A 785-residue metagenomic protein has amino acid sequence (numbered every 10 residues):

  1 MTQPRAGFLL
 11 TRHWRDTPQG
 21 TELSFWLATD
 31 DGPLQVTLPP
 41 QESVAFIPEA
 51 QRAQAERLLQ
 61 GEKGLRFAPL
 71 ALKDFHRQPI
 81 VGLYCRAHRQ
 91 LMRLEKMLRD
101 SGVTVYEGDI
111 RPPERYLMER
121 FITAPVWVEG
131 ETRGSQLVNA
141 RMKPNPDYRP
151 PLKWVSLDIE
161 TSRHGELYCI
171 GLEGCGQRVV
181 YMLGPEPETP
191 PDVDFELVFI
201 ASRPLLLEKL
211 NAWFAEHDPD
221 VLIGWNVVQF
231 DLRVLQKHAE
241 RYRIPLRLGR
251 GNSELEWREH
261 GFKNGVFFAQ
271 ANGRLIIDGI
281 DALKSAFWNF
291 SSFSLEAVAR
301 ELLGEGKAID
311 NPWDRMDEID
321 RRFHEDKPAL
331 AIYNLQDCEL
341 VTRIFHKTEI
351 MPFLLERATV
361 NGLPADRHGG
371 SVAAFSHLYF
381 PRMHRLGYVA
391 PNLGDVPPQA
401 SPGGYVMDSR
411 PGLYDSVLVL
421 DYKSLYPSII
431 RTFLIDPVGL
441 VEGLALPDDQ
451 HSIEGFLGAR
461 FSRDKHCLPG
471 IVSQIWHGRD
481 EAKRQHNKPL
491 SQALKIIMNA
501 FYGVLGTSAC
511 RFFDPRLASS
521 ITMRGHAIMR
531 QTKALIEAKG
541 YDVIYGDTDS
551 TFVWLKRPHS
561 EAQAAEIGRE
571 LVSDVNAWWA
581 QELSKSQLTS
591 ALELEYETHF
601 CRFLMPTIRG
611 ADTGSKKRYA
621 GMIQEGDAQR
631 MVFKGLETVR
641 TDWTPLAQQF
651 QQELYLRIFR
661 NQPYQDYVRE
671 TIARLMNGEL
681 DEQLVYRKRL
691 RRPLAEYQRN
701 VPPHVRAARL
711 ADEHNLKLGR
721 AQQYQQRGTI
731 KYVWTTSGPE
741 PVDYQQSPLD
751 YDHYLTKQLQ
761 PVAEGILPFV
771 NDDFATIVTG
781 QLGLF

Functional and structural regions predicted by a protein language model:
M1-D218, L335-Q336, L340-T359, L363-G403 (+5 more regions): DnaQ-like (DEDDh/DEDDy) 3′-5′ exonuclease domain used for proofreading and 3′-end trimming on nucleic acids
R15-Q19, L23-T29, F345, M351 (+7 more regions): DNA-dependent DNA polymerase catalytic subunits
L157, P191-E196, E216-V221, I280-D281 (+7 more regions): Glycine- and acidic
E166-L167, V227, L232-H238, I429-I430 (+2 more regions): A short acidic (Asp/Glu
D192-L197, A201, D218, L222 (+3 more regions): Active-site-proximal helix-loop-helix substrate-binding element of RNase H-like nuclease domains
L210-V234: Proline-aspartate-enriched helix->loop->beta-strand connector
R274, V298-L302, G306-R385, P489-K495 (+1 more regions): Mixed-charge, glycine-rich, non-catalytic linkers/tails in nucleic-acid processing enzymes
